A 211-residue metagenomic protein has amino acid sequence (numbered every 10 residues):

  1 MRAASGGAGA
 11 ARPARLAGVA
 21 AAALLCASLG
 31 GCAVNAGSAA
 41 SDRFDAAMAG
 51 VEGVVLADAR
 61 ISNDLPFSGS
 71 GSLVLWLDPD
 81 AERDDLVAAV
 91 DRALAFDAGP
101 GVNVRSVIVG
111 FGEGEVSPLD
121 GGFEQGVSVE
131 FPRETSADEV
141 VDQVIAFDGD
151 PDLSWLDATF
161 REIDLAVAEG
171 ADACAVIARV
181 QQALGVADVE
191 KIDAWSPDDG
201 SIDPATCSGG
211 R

Functional and structural regions predicted by a protein language model:
M1-V19: Bacterial N-terminal signal peptides that target proteins for export
A27-G31: C-terminal motif of bacterial Sec signal peptides marking the signal peptidase cleavage site
A33-A36: Bacterial signal peptide processing site
A47-A49: Hydrophobic C-terminal alpha-helix "anchor/cap" residues
V51-L75, P151-I163: Short edge beta-strands and adjacent turn/loop segments
D80-A88, G170-I177: Short, conserved charged micro-motifs
A81-L86, D91-R105: Short helix C-cap/helix-to-loop transition motifs enriched in small/turn-promoting residues
L94, N103-G209: Extracytosolic low-complexity repeat regions of secreted or lipid-anchored proteins
